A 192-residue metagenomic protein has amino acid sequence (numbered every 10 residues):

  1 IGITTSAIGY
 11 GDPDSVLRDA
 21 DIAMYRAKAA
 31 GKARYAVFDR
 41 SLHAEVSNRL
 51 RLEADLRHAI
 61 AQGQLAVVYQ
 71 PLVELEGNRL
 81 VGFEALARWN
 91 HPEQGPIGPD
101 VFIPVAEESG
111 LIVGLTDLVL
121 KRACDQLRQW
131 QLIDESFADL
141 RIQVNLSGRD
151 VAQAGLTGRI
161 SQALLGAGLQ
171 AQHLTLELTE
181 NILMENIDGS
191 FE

Functional and structural regions predicted by a protein language model:
I1-A54, A61: Cyclic-dinucleotide signaling modules
L17, T157-I160, I187-S190: Heptad-repeat coiled-coil signal-transmission/dimerization helices
R40-L169, T179-I182: Bacterial c-di-GMP phosphodiesterase EAL domain
G168-A171, D188-E192: Short, intrinsically disordered, charge-balanced linker/junction segments flanking boundaries in proteins
